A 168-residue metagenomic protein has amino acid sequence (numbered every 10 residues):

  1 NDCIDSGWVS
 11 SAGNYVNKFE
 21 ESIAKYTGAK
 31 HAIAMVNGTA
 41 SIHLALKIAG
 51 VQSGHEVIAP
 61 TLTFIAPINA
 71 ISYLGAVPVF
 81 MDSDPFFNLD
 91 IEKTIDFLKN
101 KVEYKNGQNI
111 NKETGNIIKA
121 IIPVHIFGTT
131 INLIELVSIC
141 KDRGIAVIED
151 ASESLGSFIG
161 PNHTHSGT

Functional and structural regions predicted by a protein language model:
N1-V9: N-terminal "arm"/small-domain region of PLP-dependent enzymes with the aminotransferase-like
V9-E56, A70-Y73, F80, K105-E113: Phosphate-binding glycine-rich loop
A34, A59, A120-P123: A short beta-strand submotif of the Rossmann-like class I SAM-dependent methyltransferase core that lines
H55, T61-L62, D82, A151 (+1 more regions): Nucleotide-sugar donor-binding loop of glycosyltransferases
P60, V77-F86: Short beta-strand->loop structural element characteristic of the AMP-binding/adenylate-forming
T63-I68: Conserved coil-to-alpha-helix start sites within the AMP-binding
F86-T168: Active-site phosphate-binding strand-loop segment of PLP-dependent enzymes
